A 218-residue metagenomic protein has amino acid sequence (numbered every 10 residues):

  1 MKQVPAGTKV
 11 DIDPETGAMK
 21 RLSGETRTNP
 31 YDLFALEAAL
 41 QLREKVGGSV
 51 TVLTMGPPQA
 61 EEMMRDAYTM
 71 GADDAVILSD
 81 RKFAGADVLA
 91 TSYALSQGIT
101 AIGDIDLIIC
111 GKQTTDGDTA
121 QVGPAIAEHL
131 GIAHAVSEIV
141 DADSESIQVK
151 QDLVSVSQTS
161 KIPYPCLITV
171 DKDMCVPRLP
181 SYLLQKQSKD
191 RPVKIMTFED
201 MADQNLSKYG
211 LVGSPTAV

Functional and structural regions predicted by a protein language model:
M1-V218: N-terminal glycine-rich FAD/FM-binding segment characteristic of electron-transfer flavoproteins
